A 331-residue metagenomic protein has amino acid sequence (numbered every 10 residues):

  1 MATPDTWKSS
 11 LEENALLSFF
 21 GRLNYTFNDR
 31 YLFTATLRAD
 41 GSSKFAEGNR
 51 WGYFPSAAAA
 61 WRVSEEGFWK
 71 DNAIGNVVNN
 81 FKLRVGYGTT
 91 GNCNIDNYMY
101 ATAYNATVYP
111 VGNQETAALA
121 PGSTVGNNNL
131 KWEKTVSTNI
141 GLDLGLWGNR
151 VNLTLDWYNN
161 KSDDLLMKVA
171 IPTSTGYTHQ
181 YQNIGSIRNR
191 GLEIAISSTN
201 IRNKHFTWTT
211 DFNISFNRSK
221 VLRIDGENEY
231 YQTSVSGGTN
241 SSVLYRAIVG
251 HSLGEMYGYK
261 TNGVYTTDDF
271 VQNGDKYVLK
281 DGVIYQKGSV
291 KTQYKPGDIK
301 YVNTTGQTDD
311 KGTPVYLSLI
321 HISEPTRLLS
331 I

Functional and structural regions predicted by a protein language model:
M1-A247: Extracellular/periplasmic, surface-exposed regions of secreted and cell-surface proteins
Q182, T199-L319, S323: Conserved small-residue
E324-T326, I331: Positively charged, low-complexity/disordered segments
